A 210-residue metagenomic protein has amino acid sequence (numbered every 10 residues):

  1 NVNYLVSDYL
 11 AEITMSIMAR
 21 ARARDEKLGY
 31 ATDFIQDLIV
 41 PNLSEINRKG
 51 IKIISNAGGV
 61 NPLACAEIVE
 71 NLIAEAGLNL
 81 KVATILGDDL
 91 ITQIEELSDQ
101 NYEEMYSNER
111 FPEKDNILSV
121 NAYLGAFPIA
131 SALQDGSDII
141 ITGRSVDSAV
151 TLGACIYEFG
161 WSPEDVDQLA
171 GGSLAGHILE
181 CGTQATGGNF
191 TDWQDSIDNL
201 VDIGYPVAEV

Functional and structural regions predicted by a protein language model:
N1-L97, E109-Y123, P128, Q134 (+1 more regions): Metallocofactor- and cofactor-centric catalytic cores in central/energy metabolism, strongly enriched
V6, I140, V207-E209: Structured core elements
L10-E12, V146-D147, A185: Short, glycine-/Ser/Thr-/acidic-enriched flexible segments
Y30, A74-L90, I94, T151-D198: Catalytic or ion-translocation cores adjacent to nucleophile or general acid/base/metal-coordination motifs in diverse
D37-N47, N116-L133, Q168-V210: Polyanion-binding loop/helix "lid" in catalytic or ligand-binding cores
I53-I54, G58, I140-I141, S145 (+3 more regions): Long, contiguous hydrophobic alpha-helical segments, chiefly transmembrane helices and signal peptides
S98-Y106: Surface-exposed loop and adjacent secondary-structure segments within mature catalytic domains
A130-E164: Charge-patterned, long linear interaction tracts outside catalytic cores
